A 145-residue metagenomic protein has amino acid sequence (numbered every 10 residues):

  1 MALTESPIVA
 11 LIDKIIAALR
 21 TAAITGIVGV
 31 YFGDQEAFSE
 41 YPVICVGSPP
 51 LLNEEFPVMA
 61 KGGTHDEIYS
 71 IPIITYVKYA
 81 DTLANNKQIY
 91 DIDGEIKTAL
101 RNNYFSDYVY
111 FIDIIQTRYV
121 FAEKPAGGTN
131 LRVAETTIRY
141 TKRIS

Functional and structural regions predicted by a protein language model:
M1-E40, S48-S145: Charged, amphipathic alpha-helical segments and their flanking helix caps
